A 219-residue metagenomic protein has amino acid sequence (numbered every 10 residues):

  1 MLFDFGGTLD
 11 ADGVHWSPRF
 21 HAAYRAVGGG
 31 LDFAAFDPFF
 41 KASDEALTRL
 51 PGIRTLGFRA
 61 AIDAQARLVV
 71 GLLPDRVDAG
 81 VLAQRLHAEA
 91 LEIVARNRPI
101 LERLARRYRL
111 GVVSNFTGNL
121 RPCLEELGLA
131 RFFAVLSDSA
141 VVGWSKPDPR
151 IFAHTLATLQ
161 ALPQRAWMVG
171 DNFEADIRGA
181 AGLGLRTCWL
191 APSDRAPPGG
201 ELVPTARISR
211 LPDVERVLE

Functional and structural regions predicted by a protein language model:
M1-P99, R121: N-terminal helical cap/lid subdomain that shapes the substrate entry/recognition surface in HAD-like hydrolases
A34, L73-V77, R98, E102 (+1 more regions): Asp-based, Mg2+/Mn2+-dependent phosphohydrolase catalytic module
F58-A64, L104-R106, D194: Short alpha-helical linear motifs
